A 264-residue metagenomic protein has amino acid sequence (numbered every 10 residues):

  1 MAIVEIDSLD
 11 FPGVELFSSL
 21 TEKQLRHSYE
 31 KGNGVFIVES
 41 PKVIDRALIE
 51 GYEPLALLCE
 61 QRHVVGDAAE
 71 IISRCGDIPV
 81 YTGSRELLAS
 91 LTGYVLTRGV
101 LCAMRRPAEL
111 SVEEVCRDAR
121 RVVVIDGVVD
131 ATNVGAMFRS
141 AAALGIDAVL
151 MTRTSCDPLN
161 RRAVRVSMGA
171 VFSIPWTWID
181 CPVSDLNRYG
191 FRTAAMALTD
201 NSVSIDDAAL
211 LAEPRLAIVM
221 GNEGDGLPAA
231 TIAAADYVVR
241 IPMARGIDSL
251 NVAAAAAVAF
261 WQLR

Functional and structural regions predicted by a protein language model:
M1-D67, S155-C156: Boundary-proximal intrinsically disordered activation/regulatory segments immediately upstream of a helical core
I3-S8, P79-S84, I174-P182, V239: Short acidic-hydrophobic, aromatic-tinged amphipathic segments that line or gate anion-handling sites
I6, F36, D126-G127, T152-R153 (+1 more regions): Glycine- and other small-residue-rich loops at beta-strand/loop junctions that grip anionic moieties
I49, T82, R105-N201: RNA substrate-binding interface of SAM-dependent RNA methyltransferases
G66-D77, A230-T231: Short, aromatic/basic amphipathic alpha-helical patches
I72-T97: Glycine/small-residue-rich loop that forms an oxyanion/phosphate-binding "nest" at active or ligand-binding sites
V100-C102, S140-L144, R153-F172, A229-R264: Structured adenosyl-cofactor binding patch, chiefly the S-adenosyl-L-methionine
A195-I247: Active-site/ligand-binding-proximal alpha/beta "capping" segment
